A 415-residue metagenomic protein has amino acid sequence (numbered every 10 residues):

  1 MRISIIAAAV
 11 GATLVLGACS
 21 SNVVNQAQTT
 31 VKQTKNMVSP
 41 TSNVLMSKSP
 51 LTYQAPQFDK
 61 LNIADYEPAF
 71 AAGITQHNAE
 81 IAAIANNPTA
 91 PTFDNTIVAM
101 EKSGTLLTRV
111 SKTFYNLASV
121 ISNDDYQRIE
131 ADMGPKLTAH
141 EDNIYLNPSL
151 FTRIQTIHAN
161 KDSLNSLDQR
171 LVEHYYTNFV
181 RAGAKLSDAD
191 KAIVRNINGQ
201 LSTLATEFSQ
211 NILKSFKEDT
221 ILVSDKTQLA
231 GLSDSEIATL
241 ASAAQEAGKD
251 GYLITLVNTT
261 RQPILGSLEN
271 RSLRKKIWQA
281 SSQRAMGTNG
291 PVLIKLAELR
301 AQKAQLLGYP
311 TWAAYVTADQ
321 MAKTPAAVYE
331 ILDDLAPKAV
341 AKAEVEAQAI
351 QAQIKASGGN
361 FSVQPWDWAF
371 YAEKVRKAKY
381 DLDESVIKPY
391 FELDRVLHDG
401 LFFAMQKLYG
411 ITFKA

Functional and structural regions predicted by a protein language model:
M1-I6: Bacterial N-terminal signal peptides that target proteins for export
V15-A18: C-terminal motif of bacterial Sec signal peptides marking the signal peptidase cleavage site
S20-N22: Bacterial signal peptide processing site
Q33-L232: N-terminal helix-rich structural modules
F58-F70, F93-I97, T288-N289, V328-L335 (+2 more regions): Membrane-entry segments of alpha-helical transmembrane domains in multi-pass membrane proteins
L167, L171-E173, Q200-T203, Q210 (+3 more regions): Active-site-proximal, well-structured secondary-structure segments within enzyme catalytic domains
G183-I197, Q283-Y315, K323-Y329: A conserved hydrophobic secondary-structure block that centers on an alpha-helix together with its immediately flanking
E246-R284, W368: Active-site-adjacent "gating/activation" loops or surface patches in catalytic cores
